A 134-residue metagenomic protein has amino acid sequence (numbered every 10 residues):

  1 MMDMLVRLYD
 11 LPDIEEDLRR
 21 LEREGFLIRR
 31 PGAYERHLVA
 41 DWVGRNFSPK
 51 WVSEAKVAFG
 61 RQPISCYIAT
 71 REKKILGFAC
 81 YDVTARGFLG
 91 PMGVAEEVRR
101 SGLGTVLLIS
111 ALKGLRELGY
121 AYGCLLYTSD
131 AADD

Functional and structural regions predicted by a protein language model:
M1-E22: Acyl-donor-binding surface of acyltransferase catalytic domains
L27-L38: A short beta-loop-alpha structural element at the N-terminal edge of CoA-dependent acyl/N-acetyltransferase catalytic
G44-V94: A conserved beta-strand-loop-helix scaffold within acyl/acetyltransferase catalytic domains
A95-R99: Residue-level recognition of the GNAT/N-acetyltransferase active site
R100-K113: Conserved acetyl-CoA-binding loop-helix of GNAT-fold acetyltransferases
L115-L126: Conserved GNAT acetyl-CoA-binding A-motif
Y127-A132: Conserved small/polar residues in nucleotide/adenosyl-binding loops
